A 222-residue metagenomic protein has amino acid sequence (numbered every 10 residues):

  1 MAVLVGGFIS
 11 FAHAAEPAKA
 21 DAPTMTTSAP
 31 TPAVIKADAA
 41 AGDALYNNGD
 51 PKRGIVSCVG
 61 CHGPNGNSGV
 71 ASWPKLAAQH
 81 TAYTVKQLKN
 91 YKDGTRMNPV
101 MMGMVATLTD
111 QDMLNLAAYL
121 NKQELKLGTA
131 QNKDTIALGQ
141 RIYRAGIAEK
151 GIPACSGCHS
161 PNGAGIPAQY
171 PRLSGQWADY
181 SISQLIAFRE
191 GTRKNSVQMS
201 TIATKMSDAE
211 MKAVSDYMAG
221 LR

Functional and structural regions predicted by a protein language model:
M1-A39, K89, A209, A219-R222: N-terminal export/targeting leaders of redox proteins
A15-P17, G69-K75, Y91-Q131, P167-R172 (+1 more regions): Axial heme c-ligation environment in periplasmic c-type cytochrome domains
E16-G54, K122-A148: Electrostatic cytochrome c docking/interface patches
P30-P32, A37-D93: The feature marks the first
A37, A41-L45, Y83-K86, V100-G103 (+5 more regions): Extracytoplasmic/secreted proteins, especially bacterial periplasmic and envelope-associated proteins
D43-V59, T81, R144-S156, A168-S183: Sequence context surrounding c-type heme c attachment/ligation sites in exported
I55-P64, L116, I152-P161, V214: The canonical Cys-X-X-Cys-His
C61-N67, N121-K122, C158-A164, A219: Detector for the c-type heme attachment site
